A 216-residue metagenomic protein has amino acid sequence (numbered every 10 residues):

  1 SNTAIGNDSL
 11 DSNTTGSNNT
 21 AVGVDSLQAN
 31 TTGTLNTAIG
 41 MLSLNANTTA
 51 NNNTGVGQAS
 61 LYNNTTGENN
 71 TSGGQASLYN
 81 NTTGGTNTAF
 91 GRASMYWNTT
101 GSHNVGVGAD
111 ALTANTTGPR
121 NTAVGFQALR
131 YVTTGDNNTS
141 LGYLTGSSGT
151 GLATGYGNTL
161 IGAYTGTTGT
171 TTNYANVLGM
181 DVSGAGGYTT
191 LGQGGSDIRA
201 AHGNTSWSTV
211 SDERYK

Functional and structural regions predicted by a protein language model:
S1-D212: Glycine- and small/polar-enriched repetitive beta-structure motifs of secreted/surface proteins
